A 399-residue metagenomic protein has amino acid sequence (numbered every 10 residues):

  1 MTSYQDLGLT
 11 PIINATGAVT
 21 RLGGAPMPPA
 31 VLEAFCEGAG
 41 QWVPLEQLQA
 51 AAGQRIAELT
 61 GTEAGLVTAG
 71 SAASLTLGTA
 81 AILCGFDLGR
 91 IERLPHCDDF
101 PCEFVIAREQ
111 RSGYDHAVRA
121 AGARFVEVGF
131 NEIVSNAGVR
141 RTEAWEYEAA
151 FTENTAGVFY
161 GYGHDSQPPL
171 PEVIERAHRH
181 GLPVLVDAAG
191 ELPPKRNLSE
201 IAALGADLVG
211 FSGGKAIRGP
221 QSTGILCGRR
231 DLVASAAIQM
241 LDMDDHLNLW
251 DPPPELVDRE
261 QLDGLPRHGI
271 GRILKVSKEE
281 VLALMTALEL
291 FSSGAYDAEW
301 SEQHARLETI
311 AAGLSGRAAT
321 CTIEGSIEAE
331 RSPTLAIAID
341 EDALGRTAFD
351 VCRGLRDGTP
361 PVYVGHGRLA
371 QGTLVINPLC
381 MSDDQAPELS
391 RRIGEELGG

Functional and structural regions predicted by a protein language model:
M1-L22, P26, G53-V67, A72-E279 (+3 more regions): Conserved PLP-enzyme active-site core in the AAT-like
S3, A311-R392: Conserved C-terminal alpha-helix-loop-beta "cap" of PLP-dependent enzymes that closes/shapes the active-site mouth
T20-L32, W42-A51: A structural motif shared across PLP-dependent enzymes of the aminotransferase-like
L45-A50, A64-L66, L247-W250, G294-Q303 (+2 more regions): Flexible, glycine/charged-enriched surface loops at secondary-structure junctions
A81, R392-G399: C-terminal alpha-helix
R267-I270, L290-D297, L374, L379: Glycine-rich phosphate/diphosphate-binding loops and the adjacent beta-loop-alpha structural elements that coordinate
S277-I339: Active-site pocket-lining segment
